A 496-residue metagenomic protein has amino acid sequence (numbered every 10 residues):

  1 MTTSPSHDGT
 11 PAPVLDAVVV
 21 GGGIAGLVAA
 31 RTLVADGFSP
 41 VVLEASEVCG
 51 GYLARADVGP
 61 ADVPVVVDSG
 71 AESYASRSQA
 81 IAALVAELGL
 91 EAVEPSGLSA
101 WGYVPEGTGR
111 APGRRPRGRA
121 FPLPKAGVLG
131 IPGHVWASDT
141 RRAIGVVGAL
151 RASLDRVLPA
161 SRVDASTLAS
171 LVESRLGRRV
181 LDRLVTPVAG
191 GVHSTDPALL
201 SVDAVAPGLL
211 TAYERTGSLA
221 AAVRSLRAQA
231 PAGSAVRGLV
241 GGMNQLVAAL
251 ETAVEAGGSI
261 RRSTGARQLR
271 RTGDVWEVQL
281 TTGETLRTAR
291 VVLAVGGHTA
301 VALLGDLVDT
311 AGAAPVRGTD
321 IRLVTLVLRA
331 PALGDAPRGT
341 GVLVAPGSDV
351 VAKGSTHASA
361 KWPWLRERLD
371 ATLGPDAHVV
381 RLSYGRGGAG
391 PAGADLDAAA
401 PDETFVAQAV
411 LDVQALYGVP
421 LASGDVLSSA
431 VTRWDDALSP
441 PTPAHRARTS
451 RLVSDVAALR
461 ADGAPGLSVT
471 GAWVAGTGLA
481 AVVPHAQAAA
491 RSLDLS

Functional and structural regions predicted by a protein language model:
M1-A17, A35-D36: Extreme N-terminal leader/targeting segments of oxidoreductases
T2, D36, R267-D395, E403: Mid-domain catalytic core of redox enzymes that form a hydrophobic substrate pocket/lid adjacent to a catalytic redox
T2-T10, D57, P124-A126, S355 (+1 more regions): Conserved flavin/dinucleotide-binding core of flavoenzymes
L15-V42: N-terminal Rossmann-like FAD-binding beta1-loop-alpha1 element of flavoenzymes
A25, V48, H298: Conserved Rossmann-like nucleotide-cofactor binding loop
V34-G59: Glycine-rich FAD pyrophosphate-binding loop
A61-V157: Dinucleotide-binding Rossmann-like beta1-alpha1 core, especially the glycine-rich loop that anchors the ADP
A152-Q268: Active-site/ligand-binding neighborhood in enzyme catalytic cores
